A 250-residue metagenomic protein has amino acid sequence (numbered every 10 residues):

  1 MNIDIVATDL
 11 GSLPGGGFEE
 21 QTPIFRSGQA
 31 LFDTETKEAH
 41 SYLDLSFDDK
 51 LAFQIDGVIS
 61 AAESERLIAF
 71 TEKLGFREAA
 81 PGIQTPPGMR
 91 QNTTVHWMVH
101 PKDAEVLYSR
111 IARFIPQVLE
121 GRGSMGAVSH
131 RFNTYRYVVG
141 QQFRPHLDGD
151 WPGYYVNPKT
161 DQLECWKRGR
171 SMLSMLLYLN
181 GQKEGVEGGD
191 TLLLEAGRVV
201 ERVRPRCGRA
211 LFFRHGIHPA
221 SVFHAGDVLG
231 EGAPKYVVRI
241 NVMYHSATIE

Functional and structural regions predicted by a protein language model:
M1-F212, I217-E250: Fe(II)/2-oxoglutarate oxygenase catalytic core
